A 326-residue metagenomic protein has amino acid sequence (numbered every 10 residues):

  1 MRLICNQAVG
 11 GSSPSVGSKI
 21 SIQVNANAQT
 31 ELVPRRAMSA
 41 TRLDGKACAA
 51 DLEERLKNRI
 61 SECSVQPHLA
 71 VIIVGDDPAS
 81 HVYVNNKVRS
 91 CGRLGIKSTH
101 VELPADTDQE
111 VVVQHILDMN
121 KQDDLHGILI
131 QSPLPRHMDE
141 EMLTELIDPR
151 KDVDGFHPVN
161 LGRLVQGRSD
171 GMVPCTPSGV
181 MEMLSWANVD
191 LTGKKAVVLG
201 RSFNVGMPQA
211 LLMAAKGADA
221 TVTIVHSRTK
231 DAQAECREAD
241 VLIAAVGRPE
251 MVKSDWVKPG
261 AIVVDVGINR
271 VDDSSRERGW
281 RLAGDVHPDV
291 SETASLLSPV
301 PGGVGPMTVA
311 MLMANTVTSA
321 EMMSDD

Functional and structural regions predicted by a protein language model:
M38-V65: Positively charged, low-complexity intrinsically disordered leader regions
V74, A79-V88, R168-K258, I262 (+2 more regions): Glycine-rich phosphate/diphosphate-binding loop of Rossmann-like nucleotide-binding domains
C91-A105, T221-I224: Short beta-strand elements in bilobed, periplasmic/extracellular small-molecule ligand-binding domains
V111-D123: Short, well-structured alpha-helical segments in soluble
G127-E140, E238-S274: Glycine-rich phosphate-binding loop
I130-K195: Anion-binding alpha/beta catalytic cores of soluble intermediary-metabolism enzymes, centered on
L143-D148, D152, L161, G267-M323: Rossmann-fold NAD(P)-binding glycine/threonine-rich loop
